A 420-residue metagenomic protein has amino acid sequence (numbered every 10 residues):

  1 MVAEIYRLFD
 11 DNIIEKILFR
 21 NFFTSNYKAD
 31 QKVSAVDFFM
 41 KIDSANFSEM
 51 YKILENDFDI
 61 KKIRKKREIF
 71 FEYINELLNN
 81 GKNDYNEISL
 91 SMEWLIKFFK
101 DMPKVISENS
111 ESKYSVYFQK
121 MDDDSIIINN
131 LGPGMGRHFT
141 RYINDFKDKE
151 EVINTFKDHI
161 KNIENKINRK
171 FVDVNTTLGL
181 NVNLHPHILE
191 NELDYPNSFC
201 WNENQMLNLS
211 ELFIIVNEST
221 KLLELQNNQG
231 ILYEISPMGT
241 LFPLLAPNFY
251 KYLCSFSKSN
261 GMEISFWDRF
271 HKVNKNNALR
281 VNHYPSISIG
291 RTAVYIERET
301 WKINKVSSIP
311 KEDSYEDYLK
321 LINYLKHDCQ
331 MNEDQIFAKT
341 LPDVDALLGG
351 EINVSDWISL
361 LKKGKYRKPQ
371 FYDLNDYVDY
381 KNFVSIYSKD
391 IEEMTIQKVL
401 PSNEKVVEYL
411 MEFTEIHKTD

Functional and structural regions predicted by a protein language model:
M1-L178, K339-D420: Type-3 copper protein
N168-D420: Long C-terminal appendages of very large multidomain proteins
